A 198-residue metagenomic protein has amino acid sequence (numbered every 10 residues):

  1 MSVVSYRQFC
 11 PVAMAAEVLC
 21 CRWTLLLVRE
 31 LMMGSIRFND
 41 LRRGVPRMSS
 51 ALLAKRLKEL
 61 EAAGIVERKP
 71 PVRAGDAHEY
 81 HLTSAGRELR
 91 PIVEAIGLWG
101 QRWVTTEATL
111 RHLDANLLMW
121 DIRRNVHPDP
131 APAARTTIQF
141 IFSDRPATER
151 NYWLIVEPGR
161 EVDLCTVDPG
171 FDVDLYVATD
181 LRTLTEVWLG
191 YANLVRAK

Functional and structural regions predicted by a protein language model:
M1-Q8: N-terminal intrinsically disordered/low-complexity leader segments
F9-C10, A178: A generic alpha-helix surface/boundary motif
C10-L52: N-terminal helix-turn-helix DNA-binding core of bacterial DNA-binding proteins
S35, N39-R43, R47-K198: Feature captures hydrophobic
